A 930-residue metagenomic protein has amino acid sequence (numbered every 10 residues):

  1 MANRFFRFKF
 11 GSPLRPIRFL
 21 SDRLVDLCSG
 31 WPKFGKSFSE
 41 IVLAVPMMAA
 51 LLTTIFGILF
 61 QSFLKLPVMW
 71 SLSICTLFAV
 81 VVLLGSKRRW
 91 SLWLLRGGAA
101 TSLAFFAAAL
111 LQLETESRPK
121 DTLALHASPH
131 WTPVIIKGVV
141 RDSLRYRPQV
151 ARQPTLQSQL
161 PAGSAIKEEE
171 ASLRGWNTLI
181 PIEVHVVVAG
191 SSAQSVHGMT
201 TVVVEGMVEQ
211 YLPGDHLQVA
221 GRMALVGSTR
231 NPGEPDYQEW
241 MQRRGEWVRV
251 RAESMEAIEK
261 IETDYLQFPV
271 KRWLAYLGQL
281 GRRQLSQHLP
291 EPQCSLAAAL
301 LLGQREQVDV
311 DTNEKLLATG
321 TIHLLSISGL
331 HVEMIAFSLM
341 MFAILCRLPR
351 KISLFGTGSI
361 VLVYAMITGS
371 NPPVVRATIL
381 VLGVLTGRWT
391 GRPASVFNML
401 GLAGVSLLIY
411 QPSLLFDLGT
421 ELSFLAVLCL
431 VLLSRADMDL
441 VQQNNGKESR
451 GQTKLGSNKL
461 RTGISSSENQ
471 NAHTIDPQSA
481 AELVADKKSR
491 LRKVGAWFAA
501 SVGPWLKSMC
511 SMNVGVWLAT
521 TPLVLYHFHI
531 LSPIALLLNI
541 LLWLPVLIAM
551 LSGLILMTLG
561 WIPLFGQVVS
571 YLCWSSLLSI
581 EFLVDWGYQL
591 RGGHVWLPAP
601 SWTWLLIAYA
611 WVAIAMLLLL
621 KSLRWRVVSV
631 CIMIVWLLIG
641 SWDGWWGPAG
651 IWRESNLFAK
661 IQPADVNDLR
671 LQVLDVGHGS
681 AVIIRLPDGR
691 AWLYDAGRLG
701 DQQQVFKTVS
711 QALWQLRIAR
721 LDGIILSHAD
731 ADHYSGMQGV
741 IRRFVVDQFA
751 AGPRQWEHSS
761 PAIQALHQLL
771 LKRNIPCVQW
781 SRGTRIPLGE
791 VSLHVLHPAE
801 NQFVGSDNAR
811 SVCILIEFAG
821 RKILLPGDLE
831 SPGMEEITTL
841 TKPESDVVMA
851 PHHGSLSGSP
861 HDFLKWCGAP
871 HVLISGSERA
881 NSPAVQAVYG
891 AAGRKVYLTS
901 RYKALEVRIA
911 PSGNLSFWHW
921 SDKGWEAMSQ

Functional and structural regions predicted by a protein language model:
A2-I41, A104-H323, Q452, S465-S467 (+8 more regions): Membrane-interface helix/helix-cap signal primarily in integral membrane proteins
A2-L64, G387, I555-Q567, W574-Q589: Hydrophobic alpha-helical segments
I41-S86, D417-T420, F424, Q567-L619: Membrane-embedded alpha-helical segments of integral membrane proteins
P46-A49, T53, C75, W93-F105 (+8 more regions): Small-residue packing motifs within transmembrane alpha-helices
A49, G57, V250, V308-L536 (+6 more regions): Hydrophobic alpha-helical transmembrane segments in multi-pass membrane proteins
A79-S117: OB/S1-fold single-stranded nucleic-acid-binding modules and their adjacent gly/ser/pro-rich low-complexity linkers
G206-E209, D215-H216, A220-R222, G233 (+4 more regions): Non-globular, low-confidence helical/coil segments that flank catalytic cores
L266, V270-H288, L296, Q304 (+12 more regions): Hydrophobic alpha-helical segments of integral membrane proteins, encompassing both true transmembrane helices
